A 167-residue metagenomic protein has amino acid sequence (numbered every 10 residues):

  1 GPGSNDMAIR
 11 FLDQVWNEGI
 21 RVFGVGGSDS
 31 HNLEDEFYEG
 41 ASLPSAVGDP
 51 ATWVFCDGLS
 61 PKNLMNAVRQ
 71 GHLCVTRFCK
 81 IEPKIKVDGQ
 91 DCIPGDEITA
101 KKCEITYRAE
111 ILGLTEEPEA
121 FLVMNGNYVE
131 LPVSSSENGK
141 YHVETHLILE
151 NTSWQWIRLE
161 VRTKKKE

Functional and structural regions predicted by a protein language model:
G1: Short acidic, glycine-rich surface-loop motifs adjacent to enzyme active sites
S4-F23: Histidine/acidic residue-rich metal-binding segments in metalloenzymes
E18-G24, S28-E167: C-terminal functional module detector
